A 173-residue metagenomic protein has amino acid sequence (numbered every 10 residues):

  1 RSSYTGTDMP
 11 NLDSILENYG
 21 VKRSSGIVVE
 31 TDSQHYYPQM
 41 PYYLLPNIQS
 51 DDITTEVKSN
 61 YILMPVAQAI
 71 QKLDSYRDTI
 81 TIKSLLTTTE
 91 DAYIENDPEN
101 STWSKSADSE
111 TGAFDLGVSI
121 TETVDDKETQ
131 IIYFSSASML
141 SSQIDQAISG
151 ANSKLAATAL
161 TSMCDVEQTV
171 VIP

Functional and structural regions predicted by a protein language model:
R1-Q168: Acidic, S/T/G-rich, low-cysteine, solvent-exposed domains in lumenal/extracellular/periplasmic regions of secretory
T169-P173: Extracellular/periplasmic juxtamembrane helices and adjacent flexible linkers that interface with membrane partners
